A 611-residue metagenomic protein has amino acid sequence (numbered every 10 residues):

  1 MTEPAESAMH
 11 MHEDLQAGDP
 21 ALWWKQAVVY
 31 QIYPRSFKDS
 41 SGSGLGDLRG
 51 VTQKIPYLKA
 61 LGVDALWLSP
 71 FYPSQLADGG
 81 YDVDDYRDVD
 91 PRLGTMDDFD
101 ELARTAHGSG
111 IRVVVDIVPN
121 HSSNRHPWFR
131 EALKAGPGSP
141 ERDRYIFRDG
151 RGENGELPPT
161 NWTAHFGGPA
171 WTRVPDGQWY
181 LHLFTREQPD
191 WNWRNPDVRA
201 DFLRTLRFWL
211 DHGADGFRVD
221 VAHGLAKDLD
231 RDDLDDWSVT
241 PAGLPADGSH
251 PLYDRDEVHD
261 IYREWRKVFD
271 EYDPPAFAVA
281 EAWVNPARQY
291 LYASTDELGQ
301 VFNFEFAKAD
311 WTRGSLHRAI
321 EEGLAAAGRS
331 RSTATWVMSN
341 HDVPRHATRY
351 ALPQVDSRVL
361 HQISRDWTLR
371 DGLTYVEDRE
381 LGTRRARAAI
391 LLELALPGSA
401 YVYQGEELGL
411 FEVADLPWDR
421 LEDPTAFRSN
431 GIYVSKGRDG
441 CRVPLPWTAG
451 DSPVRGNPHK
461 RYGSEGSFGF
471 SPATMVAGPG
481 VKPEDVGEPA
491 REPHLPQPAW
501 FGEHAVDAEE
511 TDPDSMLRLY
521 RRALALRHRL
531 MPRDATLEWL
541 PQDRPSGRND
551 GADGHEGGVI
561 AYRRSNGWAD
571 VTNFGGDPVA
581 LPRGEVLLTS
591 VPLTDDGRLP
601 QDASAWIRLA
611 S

Functional and structural regions predicted by a protein language model:
T2-R583, T594-S611: Active-site and adjacent substrate-binding regions of carbohydrate-active enzymes
V586-L588, P592: Local beta-strand/beta-hairpin segments that build beta-sheet-rich folds
